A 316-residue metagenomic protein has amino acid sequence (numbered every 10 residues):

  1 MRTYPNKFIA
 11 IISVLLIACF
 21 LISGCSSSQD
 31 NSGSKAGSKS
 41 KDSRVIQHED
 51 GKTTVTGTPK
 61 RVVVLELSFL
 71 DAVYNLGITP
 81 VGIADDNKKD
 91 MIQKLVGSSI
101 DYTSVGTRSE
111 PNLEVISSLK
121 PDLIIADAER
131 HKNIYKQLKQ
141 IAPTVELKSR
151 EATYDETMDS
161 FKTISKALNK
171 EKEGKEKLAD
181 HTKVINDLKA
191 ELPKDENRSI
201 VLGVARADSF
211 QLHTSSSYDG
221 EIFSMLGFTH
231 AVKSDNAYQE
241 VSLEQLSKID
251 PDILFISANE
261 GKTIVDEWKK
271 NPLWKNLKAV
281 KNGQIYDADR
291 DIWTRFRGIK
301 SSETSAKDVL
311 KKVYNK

Functional and structural regions predicted by a protein language model:
R2-V14, S23-S68, K172-I200, I264 (+1 more regions): Bacterial Sec-exported substrate-binding components of ABC uptake systems
H48-D50, V105-L113, D235-E244: Short helix-initiation/N-cap motifs at beta->coil->alpha
T54-P59, G97-S104, M225-D235: A local structural motif
L67-V115: A short, structured surface patch at a secondary-structure boundary
N87-Q93, Q211-Q239: Alpha-helical, coiled-coil/dimerization segments enriched in small aliphatic residues
K120-A126, P143, L246, D250-L254: Proline-aspartate-enriched helix->loop->beta-strand connector
N133-A205, I292, F296-K316: Extracytoplasmic substrate-binding proteins
I253-K316: Structured C-terminal subdomain patch of bacterial secreted/periplasmic proteins
